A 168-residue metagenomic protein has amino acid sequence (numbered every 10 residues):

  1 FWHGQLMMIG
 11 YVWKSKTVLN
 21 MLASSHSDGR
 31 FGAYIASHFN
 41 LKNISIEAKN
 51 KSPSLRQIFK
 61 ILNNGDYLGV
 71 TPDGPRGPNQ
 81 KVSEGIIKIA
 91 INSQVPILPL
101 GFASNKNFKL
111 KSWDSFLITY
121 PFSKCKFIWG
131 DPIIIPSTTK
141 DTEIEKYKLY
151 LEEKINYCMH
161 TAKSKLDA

Functional and structural regions predicted by a protein language model:
F1-K49, S93, K109: Catalytic core of membrane glycerolipid acyltransferases/transacylases, capturing the structured, soluble-facing
F1-S15, A33, L41, F122-K124 (+1 more regions): Membrane-anchoring hydrophobic helices of lipid-metabolizing enzymes
V18, G65-G69, L98: Residue-level preference for the first positions of well-ordered beta-strands
D28-R30, S52, R76-N79, S104-F108: Short gly/pro/ser/thr-enriched loop/turn and capping motifs at secondary-structure boundaries
H38-N40, L62-N63, D114-T119: Short, hinge-like loop/turn segments at secondary-structure boundaries
I46, T71, P99-F102: Generic beta-sheet signal
F59-I89, S93: Catalytic-site beta-strand/loop segments enriched in glycine and acidic/polar residues
K81-D141: A cross-family acyltransferase "interaction/gating" segment
